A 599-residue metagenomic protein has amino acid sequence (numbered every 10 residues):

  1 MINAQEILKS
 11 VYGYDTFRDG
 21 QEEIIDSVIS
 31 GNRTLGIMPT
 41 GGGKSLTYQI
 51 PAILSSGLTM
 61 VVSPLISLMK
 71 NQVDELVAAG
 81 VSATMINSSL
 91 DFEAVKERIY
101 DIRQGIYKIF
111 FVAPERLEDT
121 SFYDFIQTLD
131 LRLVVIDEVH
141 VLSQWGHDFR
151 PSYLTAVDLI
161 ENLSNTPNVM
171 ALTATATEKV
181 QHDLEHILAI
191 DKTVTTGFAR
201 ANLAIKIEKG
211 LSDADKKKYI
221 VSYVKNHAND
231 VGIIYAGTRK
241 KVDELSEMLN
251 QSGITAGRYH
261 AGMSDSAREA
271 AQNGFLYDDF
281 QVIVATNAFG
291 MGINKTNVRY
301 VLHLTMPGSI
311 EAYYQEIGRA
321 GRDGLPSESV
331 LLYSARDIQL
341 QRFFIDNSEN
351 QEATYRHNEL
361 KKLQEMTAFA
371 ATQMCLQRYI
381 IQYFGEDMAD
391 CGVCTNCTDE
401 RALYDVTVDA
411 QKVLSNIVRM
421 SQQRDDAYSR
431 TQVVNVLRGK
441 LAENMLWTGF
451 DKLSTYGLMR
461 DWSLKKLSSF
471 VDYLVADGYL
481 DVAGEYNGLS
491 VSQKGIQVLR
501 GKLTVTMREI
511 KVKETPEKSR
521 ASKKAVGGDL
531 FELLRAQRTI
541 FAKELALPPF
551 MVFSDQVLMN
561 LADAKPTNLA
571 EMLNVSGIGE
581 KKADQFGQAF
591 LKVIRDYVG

Functional and structural regions predicted by a protein language model:
M1-N3, N358-E359, D387-G599: Accessory DNA-binding and partner-docking regions appended to nucleic-acid-acting proteins, especially the terminal
M1-V11, D15-D19, E23-S45, I53-S55 (+3 more regions): Helicase motor core with emphasis on the C-terminal RecA-like subdomain
V28, V224, F275, A370 (+2 more regions): Short helix-to-turn junction characteristic of helix-turn-helix DNA-binding domains, especially the helix
Y355-F384: Short, charged low-complexity linear segments at domain edges
